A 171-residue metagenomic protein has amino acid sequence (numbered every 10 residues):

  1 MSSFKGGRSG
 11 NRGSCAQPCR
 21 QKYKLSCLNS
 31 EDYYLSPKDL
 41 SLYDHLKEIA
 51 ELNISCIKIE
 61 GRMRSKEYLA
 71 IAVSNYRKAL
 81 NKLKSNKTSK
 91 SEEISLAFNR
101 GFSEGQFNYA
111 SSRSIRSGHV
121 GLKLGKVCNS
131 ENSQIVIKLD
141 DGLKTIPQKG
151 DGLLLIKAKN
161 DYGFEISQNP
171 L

Functional and structural regions predicted by a protein language model:
M1-L171: Surface-exposed amphipathic alpha-helical tracts and adjacent flexible/coil segments at the periphery of soluble enzymes
